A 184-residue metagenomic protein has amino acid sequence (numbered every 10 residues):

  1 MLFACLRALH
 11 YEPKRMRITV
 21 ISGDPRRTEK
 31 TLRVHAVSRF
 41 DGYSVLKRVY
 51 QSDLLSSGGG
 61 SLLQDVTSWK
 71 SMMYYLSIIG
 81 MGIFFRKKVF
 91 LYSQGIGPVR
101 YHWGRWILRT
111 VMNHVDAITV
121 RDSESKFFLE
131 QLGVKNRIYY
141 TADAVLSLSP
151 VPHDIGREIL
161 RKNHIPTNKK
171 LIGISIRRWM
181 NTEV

Functional and structural regions predicted by a protein language model:
M1-V184: Active-site anion-handling motifs in enzyme catalytic cores
